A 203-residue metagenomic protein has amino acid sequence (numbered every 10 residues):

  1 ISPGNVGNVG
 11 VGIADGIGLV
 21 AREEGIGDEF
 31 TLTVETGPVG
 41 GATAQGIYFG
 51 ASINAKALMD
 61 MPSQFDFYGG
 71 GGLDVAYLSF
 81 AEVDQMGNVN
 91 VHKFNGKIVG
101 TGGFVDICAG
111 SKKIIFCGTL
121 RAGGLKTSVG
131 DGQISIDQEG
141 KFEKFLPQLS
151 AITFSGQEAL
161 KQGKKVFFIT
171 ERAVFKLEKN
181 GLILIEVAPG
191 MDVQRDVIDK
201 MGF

Functional and structural regions predicted by a protein language model:
I1-K56: N-terminal active-site beta-alpha-beta segment that forms phosphate/nucleotide-binding and substrate-recognition loops
Q45-F203: Conserved phosphate- and dinucleotide-binding cores of soluble alpha/beta proteins, encompassing both enzyme active
